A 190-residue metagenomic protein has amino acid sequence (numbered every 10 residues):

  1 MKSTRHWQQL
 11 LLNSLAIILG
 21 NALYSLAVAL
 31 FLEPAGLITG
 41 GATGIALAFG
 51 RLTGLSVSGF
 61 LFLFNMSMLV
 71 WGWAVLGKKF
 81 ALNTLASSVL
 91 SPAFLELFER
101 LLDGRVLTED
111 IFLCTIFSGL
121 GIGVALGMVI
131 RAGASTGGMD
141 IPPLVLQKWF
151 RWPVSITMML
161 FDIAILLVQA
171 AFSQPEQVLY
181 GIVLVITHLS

Functional and structural regions predicted by a protein language model:
M1-S190: Core subunits and conserved enzymes of cellular information-processing and envelope-translocation systems across
